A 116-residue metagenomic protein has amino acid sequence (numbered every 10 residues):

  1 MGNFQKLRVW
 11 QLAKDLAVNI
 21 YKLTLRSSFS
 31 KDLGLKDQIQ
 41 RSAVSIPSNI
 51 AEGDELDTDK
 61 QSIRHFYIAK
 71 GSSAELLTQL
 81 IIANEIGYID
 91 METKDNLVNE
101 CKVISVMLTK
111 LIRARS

Functional and structural regions predicted by a protein language model:
M1-S116: Amphipathic alpha-helical assembly/interaction segments
